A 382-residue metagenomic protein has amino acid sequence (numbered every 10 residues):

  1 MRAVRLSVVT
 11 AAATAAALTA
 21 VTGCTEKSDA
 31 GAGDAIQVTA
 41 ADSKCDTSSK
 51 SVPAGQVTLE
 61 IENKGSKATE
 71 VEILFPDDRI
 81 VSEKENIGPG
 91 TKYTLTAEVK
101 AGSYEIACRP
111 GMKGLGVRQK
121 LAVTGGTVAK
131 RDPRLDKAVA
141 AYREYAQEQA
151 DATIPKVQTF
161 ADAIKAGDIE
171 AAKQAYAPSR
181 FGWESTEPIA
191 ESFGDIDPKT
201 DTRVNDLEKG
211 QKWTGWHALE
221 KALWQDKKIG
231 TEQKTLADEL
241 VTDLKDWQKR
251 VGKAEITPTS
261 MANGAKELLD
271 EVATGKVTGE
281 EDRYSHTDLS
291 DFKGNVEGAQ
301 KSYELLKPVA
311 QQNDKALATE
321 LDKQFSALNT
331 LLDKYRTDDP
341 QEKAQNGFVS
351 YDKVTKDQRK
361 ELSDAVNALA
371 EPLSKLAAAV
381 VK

Functional and structural regions predicted by a protein language model:
M1-T14, Q233: N-terminal export and membrane-targeting signals
A20-G23: C-terminal motif of bacterial Sec signal peptides marking the signal peptidase cleavage site
T25-K27: Bacterial signal peptide processing site
A32-P53, P155: N-terminal edge beta-strand
Q37, G88-R131: Extracellular/periplasmic metallocenter environments
S48-K67, Y93-R109, D238: Beta-strand cores of secreted/periplasmic/IMS beta-sandwich domains, seen most often in copper-related folds
E70-L74: Beta-strand signatures of extracellular beta-sandwich domains
T127-K382: Mature extracytoplasmic or organellar-lumen-exposed domains after removal of signal/transit peptides
